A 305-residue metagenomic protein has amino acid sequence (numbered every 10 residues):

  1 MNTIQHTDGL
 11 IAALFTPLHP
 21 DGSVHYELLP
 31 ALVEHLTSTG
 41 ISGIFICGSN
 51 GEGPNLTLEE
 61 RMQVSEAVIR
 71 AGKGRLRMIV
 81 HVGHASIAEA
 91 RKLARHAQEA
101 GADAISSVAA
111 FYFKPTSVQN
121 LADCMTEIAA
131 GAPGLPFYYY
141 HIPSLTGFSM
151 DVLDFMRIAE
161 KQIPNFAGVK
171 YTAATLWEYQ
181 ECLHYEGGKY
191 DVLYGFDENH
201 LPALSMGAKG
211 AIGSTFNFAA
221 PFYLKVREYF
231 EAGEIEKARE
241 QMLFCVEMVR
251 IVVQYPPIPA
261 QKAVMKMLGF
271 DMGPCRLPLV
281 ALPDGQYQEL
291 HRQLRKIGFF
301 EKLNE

Functional and structural regions predicted by a protein language model:
N2-F148, N304: Active-site beta->alpha loop and helix N-cap motifs at the rims of alpha/beta catalytic domains
L29, R61, S65, A90 (+5 more regions): A general structural signal for well-ordered alpha-helical segments in protein cores
S38, L201-E305: Structured C-terminal cap/extension of enzyme domains
G48, A109-A110, A173, F196-D197 (+2 more regions): Short secondary-structure boundary segments
E66-K73, R95-Q98, A129, E160 (+3 more regions): Surface-exposed amphipathic alpha-helices with a cationic face
M78-H81, A167-Y171, I212-G213: Short catalytic-loop micro-motif centered on adjacent basic/acidic residues
V82-A85, A173-A174, G195-E198, F218 (+1 more regions): Short beta->alpha linker loops
A104, A110-T116, L121-K209: Ligand/cofactor pocket segment of small-molecule handling proteins
